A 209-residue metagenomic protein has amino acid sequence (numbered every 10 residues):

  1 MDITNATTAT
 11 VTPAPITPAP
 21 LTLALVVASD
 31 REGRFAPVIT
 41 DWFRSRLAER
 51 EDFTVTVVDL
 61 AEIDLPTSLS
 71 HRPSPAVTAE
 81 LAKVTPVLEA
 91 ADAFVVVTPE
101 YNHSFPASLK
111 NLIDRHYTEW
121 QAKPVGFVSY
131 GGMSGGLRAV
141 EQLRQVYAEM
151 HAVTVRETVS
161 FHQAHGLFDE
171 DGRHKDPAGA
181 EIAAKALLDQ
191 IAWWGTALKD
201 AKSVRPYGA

Functional and structural regions predicted by a protein language model:
D2-I3, P18-E51: N-terminal beta1-alpha1 ligand-phosphate binding loop
D2-T8, P13-A19, K83, V155-A209: Glycine-rich phosphate/pyrophosphate-binding loop and the adjoining helix
R50-T56, A152: A generic structural motif
L60-T78, L167-E170: N-terminal beta-loop-helix "entrance" segment that forms/cooperates in small-molecule cofactor or anionic ligand
A76-H151: Helix-loop-strand module that forms the ligand-binding subsite of alpha/beta enzymes
